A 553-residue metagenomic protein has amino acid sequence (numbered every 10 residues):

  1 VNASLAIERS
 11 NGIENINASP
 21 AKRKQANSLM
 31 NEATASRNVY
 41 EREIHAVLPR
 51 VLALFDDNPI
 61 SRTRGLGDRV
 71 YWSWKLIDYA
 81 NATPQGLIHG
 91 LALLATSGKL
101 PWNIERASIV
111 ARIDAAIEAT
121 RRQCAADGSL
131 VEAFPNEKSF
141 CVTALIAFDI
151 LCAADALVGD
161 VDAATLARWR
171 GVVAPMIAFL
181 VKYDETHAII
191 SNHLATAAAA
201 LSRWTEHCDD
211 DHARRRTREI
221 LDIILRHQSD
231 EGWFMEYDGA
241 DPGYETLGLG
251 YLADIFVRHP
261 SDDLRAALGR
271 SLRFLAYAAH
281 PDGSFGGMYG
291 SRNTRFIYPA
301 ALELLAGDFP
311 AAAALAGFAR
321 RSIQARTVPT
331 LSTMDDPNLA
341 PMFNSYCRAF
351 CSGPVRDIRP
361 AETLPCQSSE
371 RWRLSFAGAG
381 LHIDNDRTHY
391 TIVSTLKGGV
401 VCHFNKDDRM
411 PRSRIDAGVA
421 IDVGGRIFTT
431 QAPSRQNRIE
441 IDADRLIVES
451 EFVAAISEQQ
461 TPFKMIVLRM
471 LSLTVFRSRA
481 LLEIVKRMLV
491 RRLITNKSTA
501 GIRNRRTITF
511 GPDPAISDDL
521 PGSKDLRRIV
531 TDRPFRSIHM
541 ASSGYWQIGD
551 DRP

Functional and structural regions predicted by a protein language model:
E8, G12-E14, R23-Q25: Charged/polar low-complexity intrinsically disordered segments
K22-G86, A107, A111-R121: Low-complexity, Ser/Thr/Pro/Gly-enriched N-terminal "stalk/linker" regions
F55, P59, Q123-C124, Q228-S229 (+1 more regions): Glutamine-centric residue-chemistry signal
L76-R265, S291-A300: Aromatic-lined, polymer-binding surfaces characteristic of secreted/periplasmic polysaccharide-degrading enzymes
D263-T531: Extended polysaccharide-engagement surfaces of secreted carbohydrate-active enzymes
S523-P553: Polysaccharide-binding surfaces and accessory modules of carbohydrate-active proteins
